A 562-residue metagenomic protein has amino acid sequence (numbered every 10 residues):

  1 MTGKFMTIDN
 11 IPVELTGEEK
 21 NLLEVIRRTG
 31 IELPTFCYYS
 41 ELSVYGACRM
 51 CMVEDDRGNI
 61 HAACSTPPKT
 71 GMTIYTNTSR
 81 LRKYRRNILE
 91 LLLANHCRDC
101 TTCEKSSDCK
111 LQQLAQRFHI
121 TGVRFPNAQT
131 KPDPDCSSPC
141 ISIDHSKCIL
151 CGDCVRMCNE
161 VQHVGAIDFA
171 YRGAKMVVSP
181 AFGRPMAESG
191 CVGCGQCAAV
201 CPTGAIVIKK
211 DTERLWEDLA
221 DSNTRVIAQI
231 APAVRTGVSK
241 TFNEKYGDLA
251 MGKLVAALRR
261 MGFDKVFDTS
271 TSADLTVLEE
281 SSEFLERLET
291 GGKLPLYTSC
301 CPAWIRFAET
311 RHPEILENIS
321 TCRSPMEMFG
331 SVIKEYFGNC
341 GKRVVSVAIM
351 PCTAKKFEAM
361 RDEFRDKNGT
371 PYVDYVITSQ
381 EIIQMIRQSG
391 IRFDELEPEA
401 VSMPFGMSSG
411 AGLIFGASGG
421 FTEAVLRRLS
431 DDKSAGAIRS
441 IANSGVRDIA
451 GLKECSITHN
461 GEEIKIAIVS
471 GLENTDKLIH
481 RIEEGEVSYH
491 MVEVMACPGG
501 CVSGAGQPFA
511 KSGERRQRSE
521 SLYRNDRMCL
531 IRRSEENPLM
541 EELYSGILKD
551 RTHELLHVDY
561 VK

Functional and structural regions predicted by a protein language model:
M1-I11: Eukaryote-biased recognition of intrinsically disordered, low-complexity regulatory segments
D9-I11, A181-G183, A233: Short strand-loop junctions, especially beta-strand C-caps/beta-turns that link beta-sheets to coils or alpha-helices
I11, A94-C109, H490-G506: A short, charged
V13-E14, S142-H145, E188, K245 (+1 more regions): Residue-level marker of alpha-helix boundaries and capping positions
L15-R85, K209-K562: Iron-sulfur-associated redox domains of electron-transfer enzymes in respiratory and anaerobic energy metabolism
R49-G193, I206-A220, R225: Fe-S ferredoxin-like electron-transfer domains and their immediately adjacent linker/connector regions across
